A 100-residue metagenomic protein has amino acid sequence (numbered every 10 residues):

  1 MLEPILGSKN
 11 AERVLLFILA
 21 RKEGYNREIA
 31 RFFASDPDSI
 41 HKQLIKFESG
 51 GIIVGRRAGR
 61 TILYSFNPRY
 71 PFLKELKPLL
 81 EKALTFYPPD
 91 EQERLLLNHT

Functional and structural regions predicted by a protein language model:
L2-A11, Y25, A58-L80: Short, cationic-aromatic polyanion-contact patches
I5, I18-R21: Short helix-capping/hinge SLiMs at alpha-helix to coil transitions
E12-L16: Pre-recognition alpha-helix immediately N-terminal to the DNA-recognition helix within helix-turn-helix or winged-helix
G24-R31: Short acidic, hydrophobic short linear motifs in intrinsically disordered regions
D38: Key DNA-contact positions within bacterial/archaeal DNA-binding proteins
L44-I45: Short, hydrophobic-biased segments on the C-terminal half of alpha helices that form "recognition helices"
E48-R56: A short, conserved structural fragment
P71-T100: Amphipathic alpha-helical dimerization/coiled-coil segments that flank or bridge DNA-binding/regulatory modules
